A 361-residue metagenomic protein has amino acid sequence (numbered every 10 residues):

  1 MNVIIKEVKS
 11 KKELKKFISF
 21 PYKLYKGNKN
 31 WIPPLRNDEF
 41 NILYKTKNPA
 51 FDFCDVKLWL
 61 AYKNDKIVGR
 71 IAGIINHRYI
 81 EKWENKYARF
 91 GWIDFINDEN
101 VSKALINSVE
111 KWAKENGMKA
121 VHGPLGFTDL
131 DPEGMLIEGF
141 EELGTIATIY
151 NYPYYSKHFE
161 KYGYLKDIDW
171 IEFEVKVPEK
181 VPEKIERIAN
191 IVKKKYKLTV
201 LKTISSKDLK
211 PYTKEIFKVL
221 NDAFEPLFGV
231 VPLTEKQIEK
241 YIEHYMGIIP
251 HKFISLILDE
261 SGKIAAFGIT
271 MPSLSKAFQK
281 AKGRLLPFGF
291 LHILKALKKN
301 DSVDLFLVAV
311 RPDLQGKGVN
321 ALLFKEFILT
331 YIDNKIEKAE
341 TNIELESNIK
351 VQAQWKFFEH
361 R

Functional and structural regions predicted by a protein language model:
M1-N30: Generic start-of-chain signal for non-secretory N-termini
V3, I149-G229: Acyltransferase donor/substrate-recognition loop-hinge adjacent to the catalytic core
P21-K63, I71-E81, D208-A309: A conserved beta-strand-loop-helix scaffold within acyl/acetyltransferase catalytic domains
E81-G163, A281-F358: Acyl-donor binding region in acyl/amide transferases
H122, E174, L256, I269 (+1 more regions): Short beta-strand segments
F127-D129, P178, S206, P272-S275 (+1 more regions): Short, solvent-exposed loop/turn segments at secondary-structure junctions
